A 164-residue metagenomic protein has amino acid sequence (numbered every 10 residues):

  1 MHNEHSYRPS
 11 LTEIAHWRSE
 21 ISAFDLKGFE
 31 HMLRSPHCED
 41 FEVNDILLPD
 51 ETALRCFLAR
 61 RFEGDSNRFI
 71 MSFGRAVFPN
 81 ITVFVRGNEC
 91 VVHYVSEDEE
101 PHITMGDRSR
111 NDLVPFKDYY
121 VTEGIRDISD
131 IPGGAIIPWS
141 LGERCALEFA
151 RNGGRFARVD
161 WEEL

Functional and structural regions predicted by a protein language model:
M1-G64, F84, H93-L164: Acidic, proline/glycine-rich low-complexity IDRs
G64-I70: Short, hydrophobic/aromatic-rich segments at coil-to-beta transitions
R68, E89, R158: A residue-level signal for beta-strand positions that form part of recognition/binding surfaces within mature
S72-V77, Y94-D98: Short acidic, glycine-rich loop/turn motifs
V77-E89, H93: N-terminal accessory interaction module
